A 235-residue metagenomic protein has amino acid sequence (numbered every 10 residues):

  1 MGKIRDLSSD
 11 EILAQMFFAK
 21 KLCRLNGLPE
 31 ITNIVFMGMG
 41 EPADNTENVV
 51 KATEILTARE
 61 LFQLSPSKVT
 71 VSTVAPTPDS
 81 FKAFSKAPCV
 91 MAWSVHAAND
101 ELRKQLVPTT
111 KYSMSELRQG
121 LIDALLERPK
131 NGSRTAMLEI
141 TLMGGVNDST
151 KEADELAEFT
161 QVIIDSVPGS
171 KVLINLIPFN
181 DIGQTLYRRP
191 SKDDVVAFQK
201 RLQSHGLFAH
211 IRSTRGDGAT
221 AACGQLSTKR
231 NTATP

Functional and structural regions predicted by a protein language model:
M1-E11: Canonical Radical SAM [4Fe-4S] cluster-binding loop centered on the CxxxCxxC motif and its immediate flanking residues
I4, G40-P42, G218, L226: Gly/Ser/Thr-rich beta-alpha loop segments that engage phosphate groups in nucleotides
E11, F18-R201, H205: Conserved AdoMet/S-adenosylmethionine-binding subsite of the radical SAM
Q15, C23, S227-N231: Charged, low-complexity, helix-prone segments enriched in Lys/Glu/Asp/Gln
H210-S213: A structural preference for short, hydrophobic beta-strand core positions in alpha/beta folds
G216-P235: Radical SAM enzyme core and accessory elements
